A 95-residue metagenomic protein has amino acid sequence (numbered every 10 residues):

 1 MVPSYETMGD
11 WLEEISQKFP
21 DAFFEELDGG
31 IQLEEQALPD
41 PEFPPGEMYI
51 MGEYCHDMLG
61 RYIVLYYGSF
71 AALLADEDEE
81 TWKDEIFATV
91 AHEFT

Functional and structural regions predicted by a protein language model:
M1-I15: N-terminal small/polar-rich segments of proteins
W11-D28: Zn2+-dependent metallopeptidase catalytic core
L12-I15, Y49-M51, R61, T95: Generic hydrophobic/packing signal
D28-P41: Acidic helix-start/capping segments at beta-turn-to-alpha-helix junctions
L38-M51: Charged, often glycine-rich, active-site loop that binds/positions anionic groups
M48-F87: Active-site scaffold of zinc-dependent metalloenzymes
A88-T95: Active-site recognition of the HExxH zinc-binding catalytic motif
